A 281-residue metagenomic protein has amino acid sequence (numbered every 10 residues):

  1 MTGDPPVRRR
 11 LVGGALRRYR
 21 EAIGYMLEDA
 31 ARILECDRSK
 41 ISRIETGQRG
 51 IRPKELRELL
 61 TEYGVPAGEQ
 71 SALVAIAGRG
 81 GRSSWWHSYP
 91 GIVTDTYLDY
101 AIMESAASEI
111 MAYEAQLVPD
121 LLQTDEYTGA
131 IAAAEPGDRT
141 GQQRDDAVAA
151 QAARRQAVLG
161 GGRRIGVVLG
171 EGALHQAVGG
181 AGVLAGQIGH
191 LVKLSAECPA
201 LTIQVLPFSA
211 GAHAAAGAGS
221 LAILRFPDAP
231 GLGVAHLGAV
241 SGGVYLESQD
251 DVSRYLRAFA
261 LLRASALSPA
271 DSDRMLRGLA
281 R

Functional and structural regions predicted by a protein language model:
T2-R18, A22, E28-R32, T46 (+3 more regions): Interdomain hinge/linker segments and adjacent boundary elements that couple functional modules
Y25, C36-D37: The short coil/loop that forms the "turn" connecting the two helices of the helix-turn-helix
G180-R281: C-terminal regulatory/effector modules of DNA-binding transcriptional regulators
